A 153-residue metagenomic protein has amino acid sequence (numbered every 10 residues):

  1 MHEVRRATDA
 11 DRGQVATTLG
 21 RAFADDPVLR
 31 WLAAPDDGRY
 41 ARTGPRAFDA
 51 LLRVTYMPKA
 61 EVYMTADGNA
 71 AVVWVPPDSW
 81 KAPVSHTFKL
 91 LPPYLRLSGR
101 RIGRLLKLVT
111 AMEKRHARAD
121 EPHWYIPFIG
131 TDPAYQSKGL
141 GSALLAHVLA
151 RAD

Functional and structural regions predicted by a protein language model:
E3-T17, R21, V28: A short beta-loop-alpha structural element at the N-terminal edge of CoA-dependent acyl/N-acetyltransferase catalytic
P27-P35: A short, aromatic/hydrophobic, helix- or strand-capping loop or linear motif that either lines the entrance/gate
D37-E61: Active-site rim helix/loop that mediates acceptor-substrate recognition in acyltransferases
R53-W74, G130-D132: Conserved beta-hairpin
V73-G130, Q136: Conserved acyl-donor/pantetheine-binding loop and adjacent beta-alpha core of acyl/acetyltransferases and related
T131, S137-A150: Conserved acetyl-CoA-binding loop-helix of GNAT-fold acetyltransferases
D153: Anion (oxyanion) recognition and catalysis
